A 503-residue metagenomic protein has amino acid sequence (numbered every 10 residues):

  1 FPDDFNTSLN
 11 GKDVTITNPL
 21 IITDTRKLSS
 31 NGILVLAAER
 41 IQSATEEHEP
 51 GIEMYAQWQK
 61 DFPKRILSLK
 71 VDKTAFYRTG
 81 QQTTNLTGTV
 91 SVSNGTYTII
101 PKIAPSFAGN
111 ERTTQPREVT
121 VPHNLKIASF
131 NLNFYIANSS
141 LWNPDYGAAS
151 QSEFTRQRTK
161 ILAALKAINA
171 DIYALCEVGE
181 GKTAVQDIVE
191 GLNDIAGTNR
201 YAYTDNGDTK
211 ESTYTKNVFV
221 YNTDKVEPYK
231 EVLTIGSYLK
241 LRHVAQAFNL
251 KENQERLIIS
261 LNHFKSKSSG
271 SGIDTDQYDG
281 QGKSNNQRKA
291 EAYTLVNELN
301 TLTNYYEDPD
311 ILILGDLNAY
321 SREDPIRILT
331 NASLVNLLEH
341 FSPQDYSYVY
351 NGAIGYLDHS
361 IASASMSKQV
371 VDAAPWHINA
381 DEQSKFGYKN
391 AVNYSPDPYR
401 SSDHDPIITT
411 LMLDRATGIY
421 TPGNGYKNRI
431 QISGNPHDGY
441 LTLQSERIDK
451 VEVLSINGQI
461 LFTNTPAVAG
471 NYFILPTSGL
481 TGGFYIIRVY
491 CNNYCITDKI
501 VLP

Functional and structural regions predicted by a protein language model:
F1-T159, D194-I195, Y203, G236 (+2 more regions): Extended non-catalytic accessory segments flanking core domains
T7-D13, Q59-P63, V119-H123, K166-I168 (+9 more regions): Extracellular/periplasmic catalytic domains that process cell-envelope and extracellular macromolecules
L9, T79-Q81, T120, Y306 (+4 more regions): Surface-exposed coil/turn segments at beta-strand junctions on protein surfaces, enriched
I16, K73-T74, T79-R112, G181 (+5 more regions): Metal-dependent phosphoester-hydrolase catalytic domains
T96-T215, L257, G270-K283, Q287-V296 (+3 more regions): N-terminal, active-site-proximal structural segment of metallo-dependent hydrolase catalytic domains
L132, E177-V178, N262-F264, D316-L317 (+1 more regions): Active-site metal-binding loops of divalent metal-dependent hydrolases
T209, Y214-K225, Y229-N253, I259-F264 (+1 more regions): Surface-exposed loop and adjacent secondary-structure segments within mature catalytic domains
Y420-P503: C-terminal outer-membrane/trafficking sorting elements
